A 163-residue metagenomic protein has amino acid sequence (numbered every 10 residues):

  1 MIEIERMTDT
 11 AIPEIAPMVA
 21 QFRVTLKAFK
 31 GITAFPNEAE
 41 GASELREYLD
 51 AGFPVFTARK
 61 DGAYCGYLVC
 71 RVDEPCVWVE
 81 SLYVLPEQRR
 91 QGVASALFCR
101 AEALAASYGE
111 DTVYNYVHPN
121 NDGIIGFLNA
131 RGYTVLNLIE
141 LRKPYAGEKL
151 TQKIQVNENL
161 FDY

Functional and structural regions predicted by a protein language model:
I2-M18: A short beta-loop-alpha structural element at the N-terminal edge of CoA-dependent acyl/N-acetyltransferase catalytic
E3, R23-L45: Conserved GNAT-fold acetyl-CoA-binding loop/helix
S43-T57, W78: A short helix-loop-beta-strand connector motif used in the catalytic cores of GNAT acetyltransferases and, in some
T57, A63-R71, W78-Y83: Conserved beta-strand in the GNAT
V84, R90-A103, G126, A130: Conserved acetyl-CoA-binding loop-helix of GNAT-fold acetyltransferases
A105-V117: Conserved GNAT acetyl-CoA-binding A-motif
N115-I124, A146: Conserved beta-strand-loop-alpha-helix junction that forms the acyl-donor binding cleft
A130, T134, I139-Y163: Terminal substrate-recognition subdomain of acyl/acetyltransferases
